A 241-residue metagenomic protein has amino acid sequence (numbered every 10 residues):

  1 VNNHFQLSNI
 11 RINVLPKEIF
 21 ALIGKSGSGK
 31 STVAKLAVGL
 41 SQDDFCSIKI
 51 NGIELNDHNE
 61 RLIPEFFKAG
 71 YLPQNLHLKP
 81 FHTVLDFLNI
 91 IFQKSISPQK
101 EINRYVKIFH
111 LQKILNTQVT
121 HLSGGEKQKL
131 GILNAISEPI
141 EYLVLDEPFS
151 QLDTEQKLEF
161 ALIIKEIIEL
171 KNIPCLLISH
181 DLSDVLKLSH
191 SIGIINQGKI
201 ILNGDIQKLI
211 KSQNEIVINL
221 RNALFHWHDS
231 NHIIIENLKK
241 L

Functional and structural regions predicted by a protein language model:
V38: Helix-to-loop junction immediately C-terminal to a conserved catalytic motif
L55-G70, S212: ABC ATPase NBD coupling module
N75, F81-K94: Q-loop/switch helix immediately C-terminal to the Walker
Q99-I114: Conserved ABC ATPase "signature" region
Q118-L122: Conserved ABC ATPase signature
L143-E147: Catalytic Walker B motif of ABC-type/P-loop ATPase nucleotide-binding domains
Q197-G198: Conserved ABC ATPase "signature" C-loop
